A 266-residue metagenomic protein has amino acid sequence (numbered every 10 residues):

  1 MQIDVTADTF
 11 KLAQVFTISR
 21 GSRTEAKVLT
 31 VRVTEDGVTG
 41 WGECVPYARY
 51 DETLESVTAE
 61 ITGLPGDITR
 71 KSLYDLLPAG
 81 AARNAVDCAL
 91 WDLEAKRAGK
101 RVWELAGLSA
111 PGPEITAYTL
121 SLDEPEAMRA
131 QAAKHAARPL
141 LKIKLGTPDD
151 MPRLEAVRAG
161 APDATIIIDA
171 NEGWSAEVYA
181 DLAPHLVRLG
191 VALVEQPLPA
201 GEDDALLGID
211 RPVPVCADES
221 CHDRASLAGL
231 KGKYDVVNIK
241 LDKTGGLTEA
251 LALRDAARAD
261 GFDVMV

Functional and structural regions predicted by a protein language model:
M1-I166, N171-A180, P184-R188: N-terminal capping/lid subdomain adjacent to the active-site entrance of alpha/beta enzymes
I143, P148-V266: Catalytic core of soluble alpha/beta enzymes
